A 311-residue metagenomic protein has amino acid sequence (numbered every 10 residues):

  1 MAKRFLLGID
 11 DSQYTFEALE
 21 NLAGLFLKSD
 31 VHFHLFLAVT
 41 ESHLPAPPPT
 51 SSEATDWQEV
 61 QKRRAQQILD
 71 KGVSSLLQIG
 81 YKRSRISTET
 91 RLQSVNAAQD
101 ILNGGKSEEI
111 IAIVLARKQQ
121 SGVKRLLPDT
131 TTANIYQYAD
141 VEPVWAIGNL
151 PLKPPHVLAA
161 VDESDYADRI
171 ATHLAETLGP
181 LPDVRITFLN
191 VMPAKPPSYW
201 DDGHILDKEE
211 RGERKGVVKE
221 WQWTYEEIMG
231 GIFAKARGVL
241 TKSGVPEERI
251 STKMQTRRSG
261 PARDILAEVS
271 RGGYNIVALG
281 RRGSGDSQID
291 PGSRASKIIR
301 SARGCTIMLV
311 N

Functional and structural regions predicted by a protein language model:
M1-T55, P155-K219, K242-V245, S251: Small/aliphatic-rich secondary-structure junction motif
N21, Q61-G72, D100, E227-A236 (+1 more regions): Short, solvent-exposed amphipathic alpha-helices that sit in or adjacent to ligand/effector-binding or catalytic
H34-F36, S87-R91, W145, T187-L189 (+2 more regions): General small-molecule cofactor/ligand-binding pocket signal
A54-Q67, G212-G231: A short acidic, glycine-rich active-site loop that binds or catalyzes chemistry on phosphate/adenosine moieties
K62, Q66, R83, S94-V141: Extended, hydrophobic interaction surfaces within ordered domains
S74-I113, G238-V277: Structural beta-alpha unit
A112-N134, K153-P154, A262-R263, S270 (+1 more regions): Glycine-rich, Arg-bearing micro-motifs that act as flexible, cationic patches
E142-L152, I299-N311: Short, flexible loop segments at boundaries between secondary-structure elements
